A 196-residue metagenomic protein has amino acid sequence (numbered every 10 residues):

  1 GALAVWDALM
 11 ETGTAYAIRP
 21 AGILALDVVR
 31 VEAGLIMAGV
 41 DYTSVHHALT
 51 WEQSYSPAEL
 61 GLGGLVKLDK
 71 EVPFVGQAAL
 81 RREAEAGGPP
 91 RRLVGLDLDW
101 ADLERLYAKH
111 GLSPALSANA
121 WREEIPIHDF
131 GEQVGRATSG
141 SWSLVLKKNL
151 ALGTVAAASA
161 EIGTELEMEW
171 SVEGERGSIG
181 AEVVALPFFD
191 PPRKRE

Functional and structural regions predicted by a protein language model:
G1-E196: Conserved, structured C-terminal
